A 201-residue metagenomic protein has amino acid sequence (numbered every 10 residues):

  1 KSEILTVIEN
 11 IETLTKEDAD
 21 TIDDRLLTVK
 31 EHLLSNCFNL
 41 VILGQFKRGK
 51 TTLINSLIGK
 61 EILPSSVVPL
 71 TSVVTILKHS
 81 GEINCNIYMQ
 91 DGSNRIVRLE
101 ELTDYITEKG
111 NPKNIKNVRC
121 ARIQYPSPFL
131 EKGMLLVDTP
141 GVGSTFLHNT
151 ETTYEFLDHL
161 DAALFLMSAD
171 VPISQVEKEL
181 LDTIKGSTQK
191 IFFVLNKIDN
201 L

Functional and structural regions predicted by a protein language model:
K1-D18: Charged, amphipathic alpha-helical linker segments immediately N-terminal to NTP-binding catalytic cores
E3-T6, T21, R25, E101 (+1 more regions): Exposed alpha-helical structural elements
V7-N10, R25, H32, Y105-E108: Residues that form generic nucleotide/phosphate-binding pockets
T21-H32, C37-F38: Pre-Walker A adenine-sensing motif
L34-R48, T52-L201: Globular "head" domains of long coiled-coil molecular machines
